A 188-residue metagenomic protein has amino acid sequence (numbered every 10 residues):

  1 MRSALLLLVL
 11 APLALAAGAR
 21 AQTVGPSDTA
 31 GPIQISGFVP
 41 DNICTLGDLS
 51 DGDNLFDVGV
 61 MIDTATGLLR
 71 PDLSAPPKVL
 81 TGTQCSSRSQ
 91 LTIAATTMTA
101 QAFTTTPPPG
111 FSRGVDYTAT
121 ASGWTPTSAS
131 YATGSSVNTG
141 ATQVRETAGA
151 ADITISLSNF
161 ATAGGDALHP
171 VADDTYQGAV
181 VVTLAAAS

Functional and structural regions predicted by a protein language model:
M1-A4: Positively charged n-region of N-terminal signal peptides that target proteins for export
L7-A14: Bacterial N-terminal signal peptides
L15-A21: Sec/Tat signal peptide C-region and signal peptidase I cleavage site
A21-S112, D116, Q143-A148, D152-S188: N-terminal small/polar-rich segments of proteins
G110-N138: Terminal beta-strand-rich extracellular "head" domains that mediate receptor/glycan or other ligand binding
